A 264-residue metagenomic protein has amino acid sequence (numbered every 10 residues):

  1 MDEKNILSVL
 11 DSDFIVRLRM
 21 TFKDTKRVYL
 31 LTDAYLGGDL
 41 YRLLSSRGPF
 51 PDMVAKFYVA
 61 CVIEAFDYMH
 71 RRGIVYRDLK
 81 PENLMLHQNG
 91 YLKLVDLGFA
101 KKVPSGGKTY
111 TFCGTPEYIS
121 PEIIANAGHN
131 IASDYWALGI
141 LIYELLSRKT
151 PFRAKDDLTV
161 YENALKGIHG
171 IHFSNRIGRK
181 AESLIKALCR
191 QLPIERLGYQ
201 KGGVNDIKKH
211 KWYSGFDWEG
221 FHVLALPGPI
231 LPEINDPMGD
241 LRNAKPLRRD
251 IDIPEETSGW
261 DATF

Functional and structural regions predicted by a protein language model:
M20-T21: A short, aromatic-enriched beta-strand patch in the conserved N-lobe beta-sheet of the protein kinase catalytic domain
K26-D39: Conserved short submotifs of the Hanks-type protein kinase catalytic core that shape the nucleotide-binding pocket
Y41-F50: AlphaC helix of the protein kinase catalytic domain
Y58-V59: Activation segment signature within eukaryotic-like protein kinase domains
I194, Y199-F264: C-terminal regulatory tails of eukaryotic serine/threonine kinases
